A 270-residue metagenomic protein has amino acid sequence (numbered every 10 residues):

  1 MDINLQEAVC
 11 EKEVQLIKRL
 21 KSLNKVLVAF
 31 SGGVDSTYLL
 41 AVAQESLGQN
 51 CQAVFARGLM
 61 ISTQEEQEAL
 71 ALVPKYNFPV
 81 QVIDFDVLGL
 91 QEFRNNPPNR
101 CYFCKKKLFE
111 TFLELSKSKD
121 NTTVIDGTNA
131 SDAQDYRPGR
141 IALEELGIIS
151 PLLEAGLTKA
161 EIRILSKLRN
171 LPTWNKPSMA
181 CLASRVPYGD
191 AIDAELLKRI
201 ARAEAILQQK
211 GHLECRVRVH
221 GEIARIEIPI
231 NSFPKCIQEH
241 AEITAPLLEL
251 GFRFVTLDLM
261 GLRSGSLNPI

Functional and structural regions predicted by a protein language model:
M1-L168, Q209, A224, E242-R253 (+2 more regions): ATP-dependent adenylation/nucleotidyltransferase module used to activate substrates
T158-R163, L171-A180, L213-C215: Short, structured loop/turn "capping" segments at alpha-beta junctions
K176-L196: Internal, active-site/partner-interface "lid" segment
A191-L197, I230-P234, N268-I270: Short glycine/threonine-rich loop-to-helix capping motif typified by GTGT followed within a few residues by an Asp-Pro
A194-E214: Short amphipathic alpha-helix segments
L213-H220, D258: C-terminal boundary motif of the adenylate-forming
V219-G221, R225-I237: A short interface-forming secondary-structure element
M260-I270: Polar/charged, Gly/Pro-rich intrinsically disordered segments
